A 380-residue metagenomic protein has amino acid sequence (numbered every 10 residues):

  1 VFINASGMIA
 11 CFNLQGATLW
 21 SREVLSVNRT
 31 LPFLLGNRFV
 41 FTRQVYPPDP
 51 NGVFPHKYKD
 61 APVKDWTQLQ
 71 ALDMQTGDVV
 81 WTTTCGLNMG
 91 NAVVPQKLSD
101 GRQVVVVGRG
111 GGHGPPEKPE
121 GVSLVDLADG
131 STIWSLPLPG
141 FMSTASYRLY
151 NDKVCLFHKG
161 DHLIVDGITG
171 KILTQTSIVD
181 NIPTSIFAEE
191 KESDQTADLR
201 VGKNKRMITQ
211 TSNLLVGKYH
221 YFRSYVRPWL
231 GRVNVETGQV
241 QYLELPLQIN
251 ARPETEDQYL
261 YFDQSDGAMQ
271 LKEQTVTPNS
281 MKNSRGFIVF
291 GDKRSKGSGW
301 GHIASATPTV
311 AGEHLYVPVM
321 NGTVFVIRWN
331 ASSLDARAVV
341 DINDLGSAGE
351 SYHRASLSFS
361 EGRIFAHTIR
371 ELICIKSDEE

Functional and structural regions predicted by a protein language model:
V1-E380: Noncatalytic, solvent-exposed loop/strand surfaces of beta-propeller-type extracellular/periplasmic domains
